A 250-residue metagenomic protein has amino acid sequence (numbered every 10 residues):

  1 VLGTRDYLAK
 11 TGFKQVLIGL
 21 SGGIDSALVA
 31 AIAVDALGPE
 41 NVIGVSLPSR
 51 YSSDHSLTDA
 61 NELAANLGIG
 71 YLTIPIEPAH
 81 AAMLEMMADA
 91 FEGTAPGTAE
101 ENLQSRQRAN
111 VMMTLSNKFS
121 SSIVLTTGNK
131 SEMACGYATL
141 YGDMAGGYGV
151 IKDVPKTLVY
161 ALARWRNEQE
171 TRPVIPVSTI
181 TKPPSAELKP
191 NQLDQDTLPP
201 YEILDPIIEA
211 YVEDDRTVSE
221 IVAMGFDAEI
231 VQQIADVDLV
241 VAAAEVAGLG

Functional and structural regions predicted by a protein language model:
V1-G250: ATP/NTP-dependent adenylation/nucleotidyl-transfer catalytic domains that generate, transfer, or process NMP-activated
